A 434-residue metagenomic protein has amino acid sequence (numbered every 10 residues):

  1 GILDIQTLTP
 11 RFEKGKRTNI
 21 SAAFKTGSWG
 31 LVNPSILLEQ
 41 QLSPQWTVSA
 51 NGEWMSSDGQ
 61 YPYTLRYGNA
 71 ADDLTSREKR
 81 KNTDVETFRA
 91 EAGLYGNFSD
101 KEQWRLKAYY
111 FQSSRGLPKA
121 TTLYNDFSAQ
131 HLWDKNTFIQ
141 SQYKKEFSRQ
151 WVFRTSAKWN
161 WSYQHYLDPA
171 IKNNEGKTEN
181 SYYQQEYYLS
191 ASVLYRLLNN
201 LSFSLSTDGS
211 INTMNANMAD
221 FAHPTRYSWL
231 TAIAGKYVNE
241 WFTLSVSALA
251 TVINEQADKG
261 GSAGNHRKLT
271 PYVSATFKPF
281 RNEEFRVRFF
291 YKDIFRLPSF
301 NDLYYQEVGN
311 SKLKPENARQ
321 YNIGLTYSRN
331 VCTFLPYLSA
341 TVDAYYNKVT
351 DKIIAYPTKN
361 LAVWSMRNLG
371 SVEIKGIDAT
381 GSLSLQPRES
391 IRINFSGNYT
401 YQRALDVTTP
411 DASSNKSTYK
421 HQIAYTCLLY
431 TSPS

Functional and structural regions predicted by a protein language model:
G1-A23, V32-L37: N-terminal periplasmic accessory domains that precede and gate Gram-negative outer-membrane beta-barrel machines
P10-T18, P44-Q45, D100-K101, E146-V152 (+5 more regions): Short loop/turn motifs that connect adjacent beta-strands in outer-membrane beta-barrel proteins
A22-T26, A50-S56, L106-Y110, T155-W161 (+6 more regions): Transmembrane beta-barrel strands of outer-membrane/channel proteins
T26-S28, A70, R80-E86, F127-K135 (+6 more regions): Replace "Gram-negative outer membrane beta-barrel proteins" with "bacterial and organellar outer membrane beta-barrel
E53, Q150-Y166, F280, V287-F290 (+2 more regions): Membrane-embedded beta-barrel scaffold of Gram-negative outer-membrane proteins
S57-Y61, R77-R89, Y95-N97, K101-F153 (+2 more regions): Flexible loop and strand-edge segments within Gram-negative outer membrane beta-barrel domains
L198-N347, S432: Structural signature of Gram-negative outer-membrane beta-barrels, strongest in the C-terminal barrel of TonB-dependent
N199, W241-F242, S339-K348, S365-S432: Gram-negative outer-membrane beta-barrel transporters
